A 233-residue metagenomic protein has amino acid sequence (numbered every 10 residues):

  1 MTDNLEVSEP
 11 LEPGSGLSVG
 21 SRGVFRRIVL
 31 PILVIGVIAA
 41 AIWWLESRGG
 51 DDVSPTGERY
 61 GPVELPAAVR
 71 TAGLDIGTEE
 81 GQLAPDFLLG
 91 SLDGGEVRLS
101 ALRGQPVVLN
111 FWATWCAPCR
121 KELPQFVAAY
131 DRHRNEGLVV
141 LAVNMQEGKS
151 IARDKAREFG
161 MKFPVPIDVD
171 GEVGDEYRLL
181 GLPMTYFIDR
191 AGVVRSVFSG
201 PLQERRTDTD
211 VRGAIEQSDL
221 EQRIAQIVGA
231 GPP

Functional and structural regions predicted by a protein language model:
M1-L83, I227-P233: N-terminal targeting signals for export/organelle localization
I76-Q82, D86-V107: A short beta-strand-turn-helix
R103, F111-A128: Conserved redox-active cysteine motifs that mediate thiol-disulfide chemistry, especially di-cysteine Cys-X(1-2)-Cys
R103-Q105, N135, M161-K162, L179: Active-site acidic short loop of glycosyltransferases
V108-L109, V140: Hydrophobic beta-strand anchors of alpha/beta hydrolase catalytic cores
R120-F159, V169-E176: Structural microenvironment flanking redox-active thiols in thiol-disulfide oxidoreductases
D154-K162, D168-G231: Thiol/disulfide oxidoreductase modules built on the thioredoxin-like
